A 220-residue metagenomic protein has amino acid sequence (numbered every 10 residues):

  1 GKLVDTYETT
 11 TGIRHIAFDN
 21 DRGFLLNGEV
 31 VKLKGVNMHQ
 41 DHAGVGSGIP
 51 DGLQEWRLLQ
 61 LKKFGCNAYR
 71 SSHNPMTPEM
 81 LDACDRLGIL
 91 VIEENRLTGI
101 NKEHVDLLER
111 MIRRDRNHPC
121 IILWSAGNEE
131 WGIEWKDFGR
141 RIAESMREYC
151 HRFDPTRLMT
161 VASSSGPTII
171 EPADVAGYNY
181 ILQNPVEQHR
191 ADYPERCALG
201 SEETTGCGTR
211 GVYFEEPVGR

Functional and structural regions predicted by a protein language model:
K2-E148, M159-T160: Active-site-adjacent substrate/metal-binding segments within catalytic domains of carbohydrate-active enzymes
L58, M111-I112, S164-S165, P185-H189: Generic recognition of flexible, low-complexity loop/linker segments
L61, R113-R116, P167-E171, A191: Structural motif
N67-Y69, E171-A176: Short active-site oxyanion
H73-M76, S164-S165, N179-N184: Short beta->alpha connector loops
G88-R96, V175-I181, C197-E202: Short hydrophobic/aromatic-enriched beta-strand-loop microsegments
R96-L97, E129-W131, P155, S165 (+2 more regions): Catalytic metal-binding/acid-base residues of hydrolase active sites
C120-W124, R141-F153, M159-T160, I169-I170 (+1 more regions): Substrate-binding clefts and catalytic carboxylate motifs of secreted carbohydrate-active enzymes
